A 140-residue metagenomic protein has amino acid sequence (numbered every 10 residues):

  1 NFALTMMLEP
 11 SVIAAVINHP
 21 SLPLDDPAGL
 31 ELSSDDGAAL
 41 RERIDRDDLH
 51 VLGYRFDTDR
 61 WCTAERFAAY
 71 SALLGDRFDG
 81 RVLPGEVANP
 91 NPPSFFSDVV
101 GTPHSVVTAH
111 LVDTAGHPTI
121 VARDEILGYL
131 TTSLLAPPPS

Functional and structural regions predicted by a protein language model:
N1-E31: Primarily recognizes the serine-hydrolase "nucleophile elbow" in alpha/beta-hydrolase and SGNH/GDSL folds
M7-L8, A14, H19-P20, L40 (+2 more regions): Generic hydrophobic/packing signal
N18, A28-L30, R66, P93-F96 (+1 more regions): Surface-exposed beta-strand edges and their flanking turn/coil or helix-capping segments
P23-P84: The feature captures the conserved acid-bearing segment of alpha/beta-hydrolase catalytic domains
R77-S140: C-terminal catalytic histidine-bearing segment of alpha/beta-hydrolase fold enzymes
